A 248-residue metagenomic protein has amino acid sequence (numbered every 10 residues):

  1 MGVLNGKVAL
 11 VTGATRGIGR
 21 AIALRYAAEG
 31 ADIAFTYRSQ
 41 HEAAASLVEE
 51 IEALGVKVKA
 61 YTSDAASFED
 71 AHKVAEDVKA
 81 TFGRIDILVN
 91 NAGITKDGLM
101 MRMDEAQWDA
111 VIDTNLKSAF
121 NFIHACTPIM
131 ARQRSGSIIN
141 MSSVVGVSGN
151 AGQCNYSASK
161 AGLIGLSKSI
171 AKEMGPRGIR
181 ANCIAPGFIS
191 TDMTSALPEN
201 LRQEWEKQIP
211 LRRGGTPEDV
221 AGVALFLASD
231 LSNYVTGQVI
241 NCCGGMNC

Functional and structural regions predicted by a protein language model:
V8, T15-G17: Conserved glycine-rich cofactor-binding loop
A31-S46: Conserved glycine-rich Rossmann-like NAD(P)H-binding loop of the short-chain dehydrogenase/reductase
L99-M100, D104-I112, T194, W205: Substrate-binding pocket helix/loop in short-chain dehydrogenase/reductase
F120-I123, I179, R213-C242, N247: C-terminal substrate-recognition "lid" of short-chain dehydrogenase/reductases
I123, S159, S167: Active-site helix of classical SDR
P128, K172-P176, N233: Alpha-helical segment proximal to the catalytic Tyr-Lys
S143: Residue(s) in the substrate-gating loop at a strand-loop-helix junction that position the organic substrate next
